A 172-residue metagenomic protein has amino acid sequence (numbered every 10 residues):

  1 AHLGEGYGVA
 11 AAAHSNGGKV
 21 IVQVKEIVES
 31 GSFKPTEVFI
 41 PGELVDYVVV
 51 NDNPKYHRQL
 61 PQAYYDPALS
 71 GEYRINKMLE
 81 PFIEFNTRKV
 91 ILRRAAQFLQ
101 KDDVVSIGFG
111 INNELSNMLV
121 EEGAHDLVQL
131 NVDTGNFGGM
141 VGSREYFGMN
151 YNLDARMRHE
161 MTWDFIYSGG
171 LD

Functional and structural regions predicted by a protein language model:
A1-G139, N152-M161: Metallocofactor- and cofactor-centric catalytic cores in central/energy metabolism, strongly enriched
G139-F147: N-terminal beta-loop-helix "entrance" segment that forms/cooperates in small-molecule cofactor or anionic ligand
E160-D172: Ordered, amphipathic secondary-structure segments that act as subunit-interaction surfaces in large macromolecular
